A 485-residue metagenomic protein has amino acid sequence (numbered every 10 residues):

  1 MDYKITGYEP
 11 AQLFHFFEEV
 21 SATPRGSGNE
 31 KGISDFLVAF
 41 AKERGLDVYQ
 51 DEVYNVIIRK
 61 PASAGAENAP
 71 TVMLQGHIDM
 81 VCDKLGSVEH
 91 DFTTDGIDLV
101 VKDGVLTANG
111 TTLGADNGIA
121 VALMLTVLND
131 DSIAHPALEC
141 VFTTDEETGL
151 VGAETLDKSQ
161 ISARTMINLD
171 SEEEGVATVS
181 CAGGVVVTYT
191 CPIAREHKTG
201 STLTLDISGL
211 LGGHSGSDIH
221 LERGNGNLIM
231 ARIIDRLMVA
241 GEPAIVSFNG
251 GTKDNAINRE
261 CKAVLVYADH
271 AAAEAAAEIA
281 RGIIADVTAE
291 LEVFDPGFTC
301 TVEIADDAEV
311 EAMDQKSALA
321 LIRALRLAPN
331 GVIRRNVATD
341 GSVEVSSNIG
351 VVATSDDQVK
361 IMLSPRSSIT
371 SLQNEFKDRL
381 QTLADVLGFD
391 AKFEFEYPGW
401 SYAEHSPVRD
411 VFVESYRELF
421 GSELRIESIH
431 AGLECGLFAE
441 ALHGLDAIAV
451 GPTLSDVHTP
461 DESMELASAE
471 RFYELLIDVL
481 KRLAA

Functional and structural regions predicted by a protein language model:
Y3-V105: Acidic/His- and Gly-rich active-site-bordering loop/insert found across diverse amide/peptide-bond hydrolases
I5-L13, V337, E344-V359, S364 (+2 more regions): Zn-dependent metallopeptidase/amidohydrolase metal-coordination segment
E18-A22, K253, T299-A312, N348-V352 (+2 more regions): A short beta-alpha structural unit
A66-R164, T190, T199-T202, Q315-A318 (+3 more regions): Active-site metal-coordination/substrate-binding segment of hydrolases, especially metallo-dependent peptidases
P136-G226, I234, M238: Fold-level recognition of mixed alpha/beta catalytic cores in primary-metabolism enzymes, strongest
S159, R223-A240, H270-A273, S317-R326 (+5 more regions): His/Asp/Glu-rich mid-to-C-terminal helical/loop segments that flank catalytic regions of hydrolases
E196-G200, I219-N249, A268-S346, L380: Acidic-enriched catalytic cores of C-N bond-cleaving enzymes acting on peptides and small amides
R223-F248, Y402-L445: Active-site-adjacent substrate-binding region of metalloamidase/peptidase-like peptide-processing proteins
